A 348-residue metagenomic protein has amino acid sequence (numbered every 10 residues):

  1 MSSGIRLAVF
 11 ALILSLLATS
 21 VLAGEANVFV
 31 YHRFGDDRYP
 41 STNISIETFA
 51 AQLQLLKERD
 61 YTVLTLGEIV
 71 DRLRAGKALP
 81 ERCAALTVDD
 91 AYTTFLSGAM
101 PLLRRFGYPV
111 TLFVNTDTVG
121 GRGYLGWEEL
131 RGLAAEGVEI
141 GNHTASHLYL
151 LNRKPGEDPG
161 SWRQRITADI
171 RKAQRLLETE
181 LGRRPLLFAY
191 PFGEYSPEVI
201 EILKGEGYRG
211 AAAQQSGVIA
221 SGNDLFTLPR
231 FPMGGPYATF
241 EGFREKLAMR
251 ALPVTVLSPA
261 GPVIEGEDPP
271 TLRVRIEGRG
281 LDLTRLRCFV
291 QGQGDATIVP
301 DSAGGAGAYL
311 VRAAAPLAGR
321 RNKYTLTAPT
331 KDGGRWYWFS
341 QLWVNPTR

Functional and structural regions predicted by a protein language model:
M1-A85, R104-T111, N115-R131, A135-E136 (+2 more regions): Terminal accessory/targeting
S15-A18, Y149, E180, V218: Hydrophobic alpha-helical elements and their junctions with loops/disorder across both membrane and soluble proteins
A26-Y39, R59-T62, R74-A84, Y92-E198 (+2 more regions): Metal-dependent polysaccharide deacetylase catalytic core of the NodB/CE4 family, i.e., the active-site-bearing domain
E206-R209, G234: Phosphate/oxyanion-binding loops and surfaces in catalytic or ligand/nucleic-acid-binding neighborhoods
Y208-G217: Acidic, His- and aromatic-enriched active-site or binding-groove loops in soluble protein domains that engage sugars
